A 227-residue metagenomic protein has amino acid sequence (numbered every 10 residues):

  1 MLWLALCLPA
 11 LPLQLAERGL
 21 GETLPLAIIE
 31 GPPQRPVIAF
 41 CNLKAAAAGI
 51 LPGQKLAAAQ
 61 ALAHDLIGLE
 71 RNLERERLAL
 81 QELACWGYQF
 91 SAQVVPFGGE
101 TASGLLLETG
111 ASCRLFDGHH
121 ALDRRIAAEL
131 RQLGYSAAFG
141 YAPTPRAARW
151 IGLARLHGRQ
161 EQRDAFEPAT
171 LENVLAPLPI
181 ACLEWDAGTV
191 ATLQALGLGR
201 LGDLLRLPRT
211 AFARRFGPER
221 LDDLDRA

Functional and structural regions predicted by a protein language model:
M1-L106, A111-C113, H120-A128, A137 (+3 more regions): Residues that scaffold, gate, or flank divalent-cation-dependent active/transport sites
P12, A39, L51, V95 (+5 more regions): Generic, ordered loop/turn and secondary-structure boundary motif
G68, R131, F212-A213: Amphipathic alpha-helical interaction elements
R77-L78, A147-G152, A211: Short secondary-structure boundary/hinge segments and terminal tails
A111-C113, A142-A147, I180, G199 (+1 more regions): Short acidic/polar capping segments at secondary-structure boundaries
A121-R163, L221, R226: Structured, non-catalytic alpha/beta "coupling" segments that mediate domain-domain communication and provide generic
R155-A227: Compact, charge-rich alpha-helical regulatory domains located at protein termini
